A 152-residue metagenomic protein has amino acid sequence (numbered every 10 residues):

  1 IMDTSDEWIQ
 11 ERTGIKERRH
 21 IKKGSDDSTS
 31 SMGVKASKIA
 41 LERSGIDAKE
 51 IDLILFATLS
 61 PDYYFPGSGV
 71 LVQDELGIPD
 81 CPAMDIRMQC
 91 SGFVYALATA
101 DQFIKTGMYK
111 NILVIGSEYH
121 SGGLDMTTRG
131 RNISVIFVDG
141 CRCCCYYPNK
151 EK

Functional and structural regions predicted by a protein language model:
I1-D26, T128-K152: Condensing-enzyme catalytic core mediating Claisen C-C bond formation in acyl metabolism
T4-D6, S31, S60-V70: A structural motif shared across PLP-dependent enzymes of the aminotransferase-like
I9, I54, I112: Receiver (REC) domain switch-region micro-motif
K22, S28-R43: Active-site-flanking structural segment that lines cofactor/substrate pockets
K23-D27, I86-Q89: Short beta->alpha junction loops
K38, E42-A48, D62-K152: Acyl-thioester C-C bond-transforming condensing/cleaving domain
D52-L59: Short glycine-rich or small-residue beta-strand-to-loop segments that form or flank ligand, phosphate, metal/Fe-S
